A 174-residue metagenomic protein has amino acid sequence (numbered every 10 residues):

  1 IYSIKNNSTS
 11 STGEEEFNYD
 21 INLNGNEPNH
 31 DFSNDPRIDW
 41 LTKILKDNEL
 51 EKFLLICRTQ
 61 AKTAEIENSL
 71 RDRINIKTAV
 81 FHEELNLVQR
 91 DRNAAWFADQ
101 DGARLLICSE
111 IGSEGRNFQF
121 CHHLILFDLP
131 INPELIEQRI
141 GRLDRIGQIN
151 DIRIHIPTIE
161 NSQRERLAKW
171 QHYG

Functional and structural regions predicted by a protein language model:
I1-P36: Interdomain linker/hinge connecting the two RecA-like lobes of the SF2 helicase core
D31-R58, E65: Conserved interdomain hinge at the start of the Helicase C-terminal
C57-H82: Conserved helicase motor "Helicase C" RecA-like lobe of SF1/SF2 P-loop NTPases
Q60-K62, L85-L87, I111-E114, P130-P133 (+2 more regions): Conserved nucleotide-binding/hydrolysis micro-motifs of P-loop NTPases
T63-E67, L106-H122, I140-Q148: SF2 helicase motor core recognition
K77-E110: Conserved helicase ATPase core of P-loop NTP-dependent helicases/translocases
R116-L129, R153-I156: A short beta-strand element within the Helicase C-terminal
E134-I140, D144-G174: A conserved SF2-helicase RecA2
